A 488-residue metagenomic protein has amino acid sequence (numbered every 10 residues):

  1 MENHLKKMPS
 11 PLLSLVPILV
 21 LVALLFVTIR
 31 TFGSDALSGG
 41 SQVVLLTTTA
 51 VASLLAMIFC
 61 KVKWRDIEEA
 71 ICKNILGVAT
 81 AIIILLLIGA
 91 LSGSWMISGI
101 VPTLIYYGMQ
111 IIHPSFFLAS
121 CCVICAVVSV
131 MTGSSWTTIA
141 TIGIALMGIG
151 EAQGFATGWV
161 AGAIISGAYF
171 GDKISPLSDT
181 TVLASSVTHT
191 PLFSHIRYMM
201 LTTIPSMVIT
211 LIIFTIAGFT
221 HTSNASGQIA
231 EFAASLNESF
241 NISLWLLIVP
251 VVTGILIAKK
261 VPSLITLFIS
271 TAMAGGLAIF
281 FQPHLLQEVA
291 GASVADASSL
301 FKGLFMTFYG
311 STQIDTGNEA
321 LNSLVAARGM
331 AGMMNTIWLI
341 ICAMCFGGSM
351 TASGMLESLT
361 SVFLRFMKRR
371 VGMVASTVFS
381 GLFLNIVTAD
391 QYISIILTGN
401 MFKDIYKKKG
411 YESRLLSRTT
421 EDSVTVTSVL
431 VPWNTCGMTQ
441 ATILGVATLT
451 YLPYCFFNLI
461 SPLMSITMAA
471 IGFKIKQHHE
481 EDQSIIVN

Functional and structural regions predicted by a protein language model:
M1-L85, L201-L211, G218-C342, Q483-N488: Hydrophobic transmembrane alpha-helices of multi-pass small-molecule transporters
P11-S14, I18, V123-S134, L244-V252 (+2 more regions): Alpha-helical transmembrane segments and their immediate juxtamembrane interface regions
L21, V44, T48, A52 (+25 more regions): Alpha-helical transmembrane segments in multi-pass membrane proteins
M57-C60, G150-T157, I174-S178, L277-E288 (+2 more regions): Juxtamembrane membrane-interface segments at transmembrane alpha-helix termini
C60-E151, Y309-K403: Membrane-embedded alpha-helical segments and adjacent helix-loop junctions characteristic of multi-pass solute
T80-G167, T181, L201-M207, L211-F219 (+4 more regions): Early transmembrane hairpin of solute transport permeases
I111-P205, S380-D422, I486-V487: Hydrophobic transmembrane alpha-helices that form the pore/transport pathway of multi-pass ion and small-solute
K173-P176, T181-A234, W245, S394 (+2 more regions): Juxtamembrane and boundary regions of transmembrane helices in multi-pass small-molecule transporters and channels
